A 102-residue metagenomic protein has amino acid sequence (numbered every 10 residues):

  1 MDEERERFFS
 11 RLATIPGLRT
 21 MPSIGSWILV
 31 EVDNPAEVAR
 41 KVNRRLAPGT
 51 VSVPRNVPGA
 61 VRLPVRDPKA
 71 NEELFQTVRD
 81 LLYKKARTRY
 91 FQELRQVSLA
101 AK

Functional and structural regions predicted by a protein language model:
M1-R19: Conserved PLP-dependent catalytic core of the aminotransferase class-I/II
D2, Y90-K102: A short, charged, Gly/Pro-tolerant segment at domain boundaries
A13, G17-R19, W27-E93: Conserved C-terminal alpha-helix-loop-beta "cap" of PLP-dependent enzymes that closes/shapes the active-site mouth
